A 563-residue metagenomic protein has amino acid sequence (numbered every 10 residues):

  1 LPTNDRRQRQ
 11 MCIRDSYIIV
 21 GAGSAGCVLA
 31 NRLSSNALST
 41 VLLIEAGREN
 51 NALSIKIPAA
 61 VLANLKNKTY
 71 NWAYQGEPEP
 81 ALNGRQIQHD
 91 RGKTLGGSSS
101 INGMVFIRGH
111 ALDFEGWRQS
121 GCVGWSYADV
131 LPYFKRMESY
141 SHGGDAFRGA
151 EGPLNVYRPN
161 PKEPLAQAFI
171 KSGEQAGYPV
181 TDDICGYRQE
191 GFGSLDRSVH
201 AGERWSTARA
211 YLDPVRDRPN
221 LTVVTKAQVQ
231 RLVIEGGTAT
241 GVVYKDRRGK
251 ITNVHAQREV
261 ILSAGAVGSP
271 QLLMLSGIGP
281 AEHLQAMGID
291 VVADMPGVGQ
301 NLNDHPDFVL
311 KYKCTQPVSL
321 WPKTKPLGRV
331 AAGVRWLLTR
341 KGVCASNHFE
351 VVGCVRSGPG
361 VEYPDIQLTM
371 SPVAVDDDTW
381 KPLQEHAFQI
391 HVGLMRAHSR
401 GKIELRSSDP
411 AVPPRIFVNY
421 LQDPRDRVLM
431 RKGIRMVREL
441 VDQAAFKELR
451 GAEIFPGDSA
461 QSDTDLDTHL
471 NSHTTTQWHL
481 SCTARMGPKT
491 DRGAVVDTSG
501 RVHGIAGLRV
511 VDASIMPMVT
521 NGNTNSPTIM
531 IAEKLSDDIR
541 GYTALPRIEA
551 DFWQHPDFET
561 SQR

Functional and structural regions predicted by a protein language model:
L1-R9, I13: Single conserved hydrophobic/aromatic residue that forms the stacking wall/gate of nucleotide- or nucleobase-binding
Q10, R14-D15, L131, M137-R188 (+4 more regions): FAD-dependent oxidoreductase catalytic-site/capping-region signature
Q10, R14-K135, M295, H305-C314: N-terminal glycine-rich phosphate/pyrophosphate-binding loop and immediately adjacent elements
R14, N36-V41, S126-Y127, P219-T222 (+2 more regions): Loop/turn elements at helix/coil->beta-strand transitions in domains of secreted/extracellular proteins
I19, G23-V28, A266-V267, I515 (+1 more regions): Residue-level detector of alpha-helix initiation sites
T40, G47-A52, I57, L232 (+5 more regions): Glycine-rich loop(s) and the adjacent beta-strand/alpha-helix scaffold that form part
R118-A239, V243-K245, V309-G333: Conserved redox-cofactor binding core of oxidoreductases
